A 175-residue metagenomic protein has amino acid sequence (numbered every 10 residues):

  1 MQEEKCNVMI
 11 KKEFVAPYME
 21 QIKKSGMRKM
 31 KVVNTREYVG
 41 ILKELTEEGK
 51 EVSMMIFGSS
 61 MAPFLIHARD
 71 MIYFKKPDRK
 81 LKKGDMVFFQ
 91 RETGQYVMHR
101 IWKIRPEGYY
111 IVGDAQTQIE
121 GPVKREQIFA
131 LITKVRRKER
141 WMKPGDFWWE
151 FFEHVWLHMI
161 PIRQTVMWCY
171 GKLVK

Functional and structural regions predicted by a protein language model:
Q2, C6-K175: Extended hydrophobic leader/signal-anchor segments used for secretion and membrane insertion
